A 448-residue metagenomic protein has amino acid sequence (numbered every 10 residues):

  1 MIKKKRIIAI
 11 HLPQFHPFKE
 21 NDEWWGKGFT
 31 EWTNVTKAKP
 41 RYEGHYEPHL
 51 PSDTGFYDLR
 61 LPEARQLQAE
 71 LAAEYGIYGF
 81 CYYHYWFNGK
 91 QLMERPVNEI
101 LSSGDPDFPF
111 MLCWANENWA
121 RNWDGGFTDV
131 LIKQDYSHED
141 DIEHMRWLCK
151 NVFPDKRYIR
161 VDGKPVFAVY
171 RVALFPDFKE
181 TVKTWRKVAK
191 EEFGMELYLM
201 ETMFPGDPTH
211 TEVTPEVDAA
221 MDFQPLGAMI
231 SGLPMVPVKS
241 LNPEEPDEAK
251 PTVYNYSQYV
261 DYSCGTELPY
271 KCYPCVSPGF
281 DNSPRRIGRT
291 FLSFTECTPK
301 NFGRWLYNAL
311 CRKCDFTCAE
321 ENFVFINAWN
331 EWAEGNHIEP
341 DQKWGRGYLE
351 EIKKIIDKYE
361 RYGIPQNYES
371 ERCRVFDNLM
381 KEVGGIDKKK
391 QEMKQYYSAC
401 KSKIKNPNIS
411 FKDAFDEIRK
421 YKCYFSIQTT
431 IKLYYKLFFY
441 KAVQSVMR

Functional and structural regions predicted by a protein language model:
I2-G384: Glycan-processing catalytic domains of CAZymes
E369-R448: Boundary detector for helix-to-coil junctions that initiate low-complexity/charged tails
